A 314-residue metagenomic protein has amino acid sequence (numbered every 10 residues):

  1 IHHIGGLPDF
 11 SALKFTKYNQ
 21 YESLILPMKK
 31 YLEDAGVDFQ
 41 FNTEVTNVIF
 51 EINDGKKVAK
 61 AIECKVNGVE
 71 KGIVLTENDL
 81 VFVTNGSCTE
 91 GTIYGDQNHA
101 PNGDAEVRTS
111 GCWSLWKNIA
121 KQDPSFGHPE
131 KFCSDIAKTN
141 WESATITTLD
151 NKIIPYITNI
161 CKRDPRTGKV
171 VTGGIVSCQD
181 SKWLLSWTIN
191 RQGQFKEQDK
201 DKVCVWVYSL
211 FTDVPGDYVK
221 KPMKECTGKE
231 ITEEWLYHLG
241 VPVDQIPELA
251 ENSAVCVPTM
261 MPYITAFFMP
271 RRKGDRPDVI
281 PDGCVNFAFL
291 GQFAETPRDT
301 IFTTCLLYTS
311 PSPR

Functional and structural regions predicted by a protein language model:
H2-T16, N78-L80, N85-S310, R314: C-terminal segments that line or cap access tunnels to active or ligand-binding sites in enzymes and enzyme-associated
H3-D79: Helical element adjacent to the flavin cofactor pocket in flavoenzyme catalytic cores
